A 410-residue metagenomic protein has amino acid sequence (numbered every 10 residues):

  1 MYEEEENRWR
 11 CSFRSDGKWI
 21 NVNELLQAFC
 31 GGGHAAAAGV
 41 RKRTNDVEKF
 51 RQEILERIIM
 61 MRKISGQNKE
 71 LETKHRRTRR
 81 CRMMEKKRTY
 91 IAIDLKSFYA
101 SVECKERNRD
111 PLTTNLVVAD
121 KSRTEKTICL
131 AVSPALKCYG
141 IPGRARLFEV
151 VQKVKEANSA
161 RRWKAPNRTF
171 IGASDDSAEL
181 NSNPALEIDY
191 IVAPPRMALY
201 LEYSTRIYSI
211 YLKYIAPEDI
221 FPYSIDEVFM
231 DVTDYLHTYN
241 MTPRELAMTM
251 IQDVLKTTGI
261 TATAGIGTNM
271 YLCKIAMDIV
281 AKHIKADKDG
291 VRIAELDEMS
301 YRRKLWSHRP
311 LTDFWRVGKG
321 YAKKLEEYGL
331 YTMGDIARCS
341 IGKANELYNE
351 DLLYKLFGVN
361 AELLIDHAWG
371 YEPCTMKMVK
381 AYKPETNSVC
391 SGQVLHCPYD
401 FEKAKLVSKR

Functional and structural regions predicted by a protein language model:
M1-H75: Gly/His-enriched, cation/cofactor- and phosphate-binding structural elements
Q52-E70, W163-R168, M299, C339-N349: Short, conserved aromatic-histidine micro-motifs
R79-I225, F229, D366-A368: Residues that scaffold, gate, or flank divalent-cation-dependent active/transport sites
A92, D313, Y321-R410: DNA-contacting surface of Y-family translesion DNA polymerases
S224-V232, T268-C273: Short, conserved phosphate-binding/catalytic loop or strand-edge motifs used in phosphoryl-/nucleotidyl-transfer
M230-I251, E326-G329, I341: Catalytic palm subdomain of template-directed nucleic-acid polymerases, centered on the conserved carboxylate motif
L246, M250-P310: Long, highly charged, low-complexity intrinsically disordered interaction regions that mediate electrostatic DNA/RNA
